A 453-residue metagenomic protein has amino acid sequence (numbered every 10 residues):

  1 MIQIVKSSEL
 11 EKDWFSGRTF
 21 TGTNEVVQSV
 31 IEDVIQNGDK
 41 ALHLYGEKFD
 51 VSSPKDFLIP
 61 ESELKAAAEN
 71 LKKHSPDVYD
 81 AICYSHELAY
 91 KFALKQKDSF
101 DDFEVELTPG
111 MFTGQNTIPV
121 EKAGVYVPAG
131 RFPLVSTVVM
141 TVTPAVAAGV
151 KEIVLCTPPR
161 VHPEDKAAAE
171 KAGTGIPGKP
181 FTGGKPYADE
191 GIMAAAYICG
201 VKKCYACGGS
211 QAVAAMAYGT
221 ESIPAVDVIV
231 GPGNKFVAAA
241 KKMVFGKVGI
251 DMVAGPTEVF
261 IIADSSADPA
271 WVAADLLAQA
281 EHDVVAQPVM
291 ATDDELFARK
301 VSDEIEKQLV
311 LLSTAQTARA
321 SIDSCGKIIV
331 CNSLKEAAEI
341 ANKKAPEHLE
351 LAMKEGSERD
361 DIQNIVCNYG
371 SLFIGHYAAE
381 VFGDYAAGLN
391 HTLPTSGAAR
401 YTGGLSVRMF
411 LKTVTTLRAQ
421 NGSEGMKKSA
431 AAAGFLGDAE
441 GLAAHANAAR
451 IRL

Functional and structural regions predicted by a protein language model:
M1-E121: N-terminal Rossmann-like NAD(P)+-binding subdomain of aldehyde/semialdehyde dehydrogenases
Q3-S8, K203-G208, I328-S333: Short acidic-hydrophobic, aromatic-tinged amphipathic segments that line or gate anion-handling sites
V105-E190: Conserved small-residue-rich beta-alpha loop and adjacent elements that most often cradle the phosphate/pyrophosphate
K151-R160, P288-E295, G375: Short internal beta-strands
T174, Y197-Q287: Conserved NAD(P)+-binding/catalytic subdomain of aldehyde/semialdehyde dehydrogenases
H282, M290-Y369: A glycine- and small/hydrophobic-rich beta-loop-beta segment that serves as a flexible "lid/hinge" or phosphate-binding
K343-L453: C-terminal core of ALDH-fold dehydrogenases
